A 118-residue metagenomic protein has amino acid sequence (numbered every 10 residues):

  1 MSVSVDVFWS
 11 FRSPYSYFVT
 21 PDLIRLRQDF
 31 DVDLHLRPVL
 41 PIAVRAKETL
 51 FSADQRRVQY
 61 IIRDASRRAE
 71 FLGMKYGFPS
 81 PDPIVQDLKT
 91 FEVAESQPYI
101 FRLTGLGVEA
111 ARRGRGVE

Functional and structural regions predicted by a protein language model:
S2-S13: Short active-site neighborhood of thiol/selenol oxidoreductases, capturing the structured segment around
F11, Y17-E118: Structural alpha/beta surface segment adjacent to cysteine/selenocysteine redox centers across thiol/disulfide enzymes
